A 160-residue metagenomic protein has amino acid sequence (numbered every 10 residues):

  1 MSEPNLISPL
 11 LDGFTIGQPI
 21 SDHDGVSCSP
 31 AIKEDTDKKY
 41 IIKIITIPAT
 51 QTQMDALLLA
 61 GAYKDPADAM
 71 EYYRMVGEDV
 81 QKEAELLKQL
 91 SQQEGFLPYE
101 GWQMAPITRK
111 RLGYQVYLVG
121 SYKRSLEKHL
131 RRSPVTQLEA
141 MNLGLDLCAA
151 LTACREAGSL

Functional and structural regions predicted by a protein language model:
P9-I20: Conserved N-terminal boundary motif of the eukaryotic protein kinase catalytic domain
G25-K88: ATP-binding glycine-rich loop module of kinase domains
K82, S91-F96: Flexible N-lobe loop architecture of eukaryotic-like protein kinase catalytic domains
P98-Y114: Short beta-strand micro-motifs within the conserved protein kinase catalytic domain, predominantly in the N-lobe
Q115-S125: Short pocket-lining segment of the protein kinase catalytic domain that shapes the ATP-binding cleft
S125-T136: AlphaC helix of the protein kinase catalytic domain
L143-G144: Activation segment signature within eukaryotic-like protein kinase domains
L147-L160: Protein kinase catalytic-loop region centered on the HRD/HxD motif
